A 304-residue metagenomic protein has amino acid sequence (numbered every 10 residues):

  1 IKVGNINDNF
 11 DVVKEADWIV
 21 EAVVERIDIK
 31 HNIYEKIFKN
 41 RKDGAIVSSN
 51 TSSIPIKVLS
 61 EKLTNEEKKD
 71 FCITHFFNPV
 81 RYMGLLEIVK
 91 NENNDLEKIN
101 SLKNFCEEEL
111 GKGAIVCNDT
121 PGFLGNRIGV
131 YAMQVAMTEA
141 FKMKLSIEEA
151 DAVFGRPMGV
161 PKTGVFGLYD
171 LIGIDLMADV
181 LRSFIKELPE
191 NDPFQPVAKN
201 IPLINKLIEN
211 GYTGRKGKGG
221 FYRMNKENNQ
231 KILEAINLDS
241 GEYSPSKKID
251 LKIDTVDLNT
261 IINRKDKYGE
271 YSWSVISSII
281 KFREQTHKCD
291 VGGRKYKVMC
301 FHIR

Functional and structural regions predicted by a protein language model:
I1-R304: N-terminal glycine-rich phosphate-binding loop for ADP-containing cofactors
